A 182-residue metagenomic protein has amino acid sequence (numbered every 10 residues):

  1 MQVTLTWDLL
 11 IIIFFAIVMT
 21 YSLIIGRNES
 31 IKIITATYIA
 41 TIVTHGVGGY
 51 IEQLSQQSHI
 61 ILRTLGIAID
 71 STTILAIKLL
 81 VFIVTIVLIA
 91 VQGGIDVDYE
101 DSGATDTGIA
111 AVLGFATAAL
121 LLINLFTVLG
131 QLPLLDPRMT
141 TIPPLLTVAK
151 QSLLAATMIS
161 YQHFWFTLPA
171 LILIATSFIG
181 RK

Functional and structural regions predicted by a protein language model:
M1-K182: Alpha-helical transmembrane segments and their juxtamembrane interface "caps" in small multi-pass membrane proteins
